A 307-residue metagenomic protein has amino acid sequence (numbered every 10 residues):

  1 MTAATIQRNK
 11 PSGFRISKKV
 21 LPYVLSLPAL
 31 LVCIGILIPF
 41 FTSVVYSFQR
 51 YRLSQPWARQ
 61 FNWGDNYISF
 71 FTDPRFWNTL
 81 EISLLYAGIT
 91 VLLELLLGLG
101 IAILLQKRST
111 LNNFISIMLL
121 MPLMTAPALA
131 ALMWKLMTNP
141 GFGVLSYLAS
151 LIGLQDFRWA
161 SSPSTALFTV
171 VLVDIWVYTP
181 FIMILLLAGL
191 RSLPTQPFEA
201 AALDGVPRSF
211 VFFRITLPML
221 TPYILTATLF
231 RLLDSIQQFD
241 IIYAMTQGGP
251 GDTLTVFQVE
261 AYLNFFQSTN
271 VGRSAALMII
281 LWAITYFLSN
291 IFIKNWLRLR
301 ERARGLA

Functional and structural regions predicted by a protein language model:
M1-S17: Short, Lys/Arg-rich, polar N-terminal cytosolic tail immediately upstream of the first transmembrane signal-anchor
K18-A307: A structural signal for multi-pass alpha-helical bundles of membrane permease subunits that mediate small-molecule
